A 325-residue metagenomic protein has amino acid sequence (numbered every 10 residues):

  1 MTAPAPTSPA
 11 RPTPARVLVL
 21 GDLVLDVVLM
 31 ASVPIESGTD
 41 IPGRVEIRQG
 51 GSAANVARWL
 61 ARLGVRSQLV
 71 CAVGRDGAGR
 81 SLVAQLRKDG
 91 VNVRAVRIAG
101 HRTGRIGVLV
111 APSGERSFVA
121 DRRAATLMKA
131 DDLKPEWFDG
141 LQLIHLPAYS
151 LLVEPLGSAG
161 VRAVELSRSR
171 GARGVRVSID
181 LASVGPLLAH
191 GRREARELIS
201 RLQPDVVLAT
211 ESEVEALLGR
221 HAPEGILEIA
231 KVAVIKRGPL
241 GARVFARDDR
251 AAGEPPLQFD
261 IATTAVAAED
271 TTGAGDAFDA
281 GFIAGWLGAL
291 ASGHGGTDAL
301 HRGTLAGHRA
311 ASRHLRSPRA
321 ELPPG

Functional and structural regions predicted by a protein language model:
M1-A72, G77-A84, K88, I106 (+2 more regions): Glycine-rich phosphate/adenosyl-contacting loop at the front of the ribokinase-like
M1-L18, G219-G325: Conserved phosphate-binding/catalytic region of the ribokinase-like
D22, C71-R75, V110-P112, D121 (+1 more regions): Cofactor-binding loop segments of dinucleotide-utilizing enzymes, especially the Rossmann-like FAD- and NAD(P)+-binding
L23, Y149, A277: Active-site metal-binding loops of divalent metal-dependent hydrolases
Q85-H101: A glycine-rich helix N-cap at a beta->alpha junction
I98, V108-P155: Conserved phosphate-binding/catalytic loop of the ribokinase/pfkB sugar-kinase fold
R105-L109, S117, G241-F245: Short beta-strand scaffold segments in enzyme catalytic cores
L143-E224, L240-A242, R247-D248: Conserved beta-alpha-beta core of the PfkB/ribokinase-like small-molecule kinase fold
